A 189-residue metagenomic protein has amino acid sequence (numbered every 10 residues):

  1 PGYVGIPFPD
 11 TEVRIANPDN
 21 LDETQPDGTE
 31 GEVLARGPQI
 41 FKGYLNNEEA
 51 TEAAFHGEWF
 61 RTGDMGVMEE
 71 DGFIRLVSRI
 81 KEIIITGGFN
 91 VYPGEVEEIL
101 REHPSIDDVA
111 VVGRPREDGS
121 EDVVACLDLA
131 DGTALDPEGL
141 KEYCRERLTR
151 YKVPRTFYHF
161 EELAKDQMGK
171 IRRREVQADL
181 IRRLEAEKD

Functional and structural regions predicted by a protein language model:
P1-I74, K81-I83, V96-E97, G132: Conserved AMP-binding/adenylate-forming
P9-V13, G31, E121-V123, R155 (+1 more regions): Change "...and in nucleic-acid phosphodiester-cleaving endonucleases..." to "...and in nucleic-acid processing enzymes
I15, N20, N90, A164 (+1 more regions): Residue-level detector of flexible, active-site-proximal loop/helix-junction positions within diverse enzyme catalytic
G37, K42-G43, M65-K152, E162-A164 (+2 more regions): AMP-binding/adenylate-forming catalytic core of the ANL superfamily
F157-F160: General small-molecule cofactor/ligand-binding pocket signal
A178-D189: Acidic/polar alpha-helix N-cap and adjacent early helical turns within long charge-rich amphipathic helices/linkers
